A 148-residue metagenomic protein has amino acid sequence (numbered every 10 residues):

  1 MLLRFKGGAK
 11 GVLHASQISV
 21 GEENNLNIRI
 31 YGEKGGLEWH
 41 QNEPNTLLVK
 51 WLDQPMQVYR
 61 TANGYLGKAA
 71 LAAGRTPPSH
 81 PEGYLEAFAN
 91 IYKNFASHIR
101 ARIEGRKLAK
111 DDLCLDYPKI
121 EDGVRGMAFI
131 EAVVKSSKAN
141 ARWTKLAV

Functional and structural regions predicted by a protein language model:
R4, I28-Y31, K119, S136: Short glycine- and Lys/Arg-enriched binding-loop motifs that mark or flank ligand-binding interfaces
K6-I91: NAD(P)-dinucleotide binding in Rossmann-like oxidoreductases
W51, N90, N94-V148: C-terminal helix-rich "cap/oligomerization" subdomain common to oxidoreductases
